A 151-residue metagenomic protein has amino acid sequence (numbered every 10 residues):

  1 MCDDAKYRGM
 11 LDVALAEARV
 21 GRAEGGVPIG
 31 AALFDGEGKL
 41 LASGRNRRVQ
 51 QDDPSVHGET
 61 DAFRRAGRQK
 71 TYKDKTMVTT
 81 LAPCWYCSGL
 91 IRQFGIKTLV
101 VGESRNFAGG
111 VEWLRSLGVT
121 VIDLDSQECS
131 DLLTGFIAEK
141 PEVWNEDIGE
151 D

Functional and structural regions predicted by a protein language model:
M1-A5, L15, V121, D131-D151: Secretory/periplasmic and organellar redox-cofactor proteins
C2-G25: Short, basic/aromatic recognition patches
G21-E24, E37-G44: A short, flexible N-terminal coil/short beta segment enriched in small residues
E24-P28, Y72-D74: Short secondary-structure junction motifs
I29-G38: Short beta-strand scaffold segments in enzyme catalytic cores
A42-G135: Zn2+-dependent cytidine deaminase-like catalytic core
